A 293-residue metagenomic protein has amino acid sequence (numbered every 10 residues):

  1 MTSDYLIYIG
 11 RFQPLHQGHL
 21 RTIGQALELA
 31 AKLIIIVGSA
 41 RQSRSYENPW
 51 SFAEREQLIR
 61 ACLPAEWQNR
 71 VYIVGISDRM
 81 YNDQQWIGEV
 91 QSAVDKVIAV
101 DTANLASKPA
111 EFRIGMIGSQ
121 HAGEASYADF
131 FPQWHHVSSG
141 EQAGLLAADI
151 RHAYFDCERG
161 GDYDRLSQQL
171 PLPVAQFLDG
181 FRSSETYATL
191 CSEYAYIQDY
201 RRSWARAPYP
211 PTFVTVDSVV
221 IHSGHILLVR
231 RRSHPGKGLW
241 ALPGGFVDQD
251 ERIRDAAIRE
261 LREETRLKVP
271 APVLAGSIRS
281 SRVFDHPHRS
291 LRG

Functional and structural regions predicted by a protein language model:
M1-S203: Nucleotidyltransferase catalytic core that binds NTPs
I197-W204, I278-F284: Short Pro/Gly-enriched beta-strand edge/turn motifs at strand-loop
Q198-A241, V269: N-terminal strand-loop-strand
I221, R266-G293: Active-site segment of metal-dependent pyrophosphate-handling enzymes, primarily the Nudix hydrolase catalytic core
W240-E251: Short histidine-centered catalytic/ligand-binding loop motif
